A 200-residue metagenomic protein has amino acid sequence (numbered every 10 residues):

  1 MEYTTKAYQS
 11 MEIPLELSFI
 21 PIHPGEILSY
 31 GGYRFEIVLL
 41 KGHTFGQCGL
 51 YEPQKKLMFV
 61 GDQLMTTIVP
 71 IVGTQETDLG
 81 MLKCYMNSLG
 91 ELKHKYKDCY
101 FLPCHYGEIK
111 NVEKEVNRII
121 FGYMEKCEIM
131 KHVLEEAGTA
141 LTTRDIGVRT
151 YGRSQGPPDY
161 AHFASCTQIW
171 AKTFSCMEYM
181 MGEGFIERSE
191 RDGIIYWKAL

Functional and structural regions predicted by a protein language model:
Y3, Y8-L17, R34-C127: Metallo-beta-lactamase
F19-P24: Short acidic-hydrophobic, aromatic-tinged amphipathic segments that line or gate anion-handling sites
E26-Y30: Short acidic-hydrophobic surface loop/beta-edge motif
G31, P53, R191-G193: Structural motif
T74, H132-V133: Short, well-ordered beta-strand elements within core beta-sheets of diverse protein domains
H105, M130, M180: Residue-level signal for inorganic ion chemistry
V133-L200: C-terminal regulatory/interaction regions
